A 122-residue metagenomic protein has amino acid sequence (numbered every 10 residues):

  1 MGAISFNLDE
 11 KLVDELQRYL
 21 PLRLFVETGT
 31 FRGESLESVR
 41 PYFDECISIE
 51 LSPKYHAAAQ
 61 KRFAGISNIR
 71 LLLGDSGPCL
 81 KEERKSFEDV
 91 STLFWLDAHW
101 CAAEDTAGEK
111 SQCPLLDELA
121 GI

Functional and structural regions predicted by a protein language model:
M1-L93, H99-G121: A short alpha-helical cap/connector motif
